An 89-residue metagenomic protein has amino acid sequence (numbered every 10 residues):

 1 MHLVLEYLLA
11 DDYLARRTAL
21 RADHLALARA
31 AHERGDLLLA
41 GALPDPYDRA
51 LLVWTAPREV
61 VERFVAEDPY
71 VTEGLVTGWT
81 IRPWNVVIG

Functional and structural regions predicted by a protein language model:
M1-G89: Conserved, structured core segments of small domains
